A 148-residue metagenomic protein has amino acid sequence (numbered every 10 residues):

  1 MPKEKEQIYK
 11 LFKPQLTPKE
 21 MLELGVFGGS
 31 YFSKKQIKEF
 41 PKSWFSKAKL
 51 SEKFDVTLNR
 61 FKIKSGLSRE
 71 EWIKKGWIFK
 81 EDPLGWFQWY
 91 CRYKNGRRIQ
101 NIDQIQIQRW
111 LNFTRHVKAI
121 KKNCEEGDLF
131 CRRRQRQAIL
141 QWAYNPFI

Functional and structural regions predicted by a protein language model:
M1-E81, G85, R97, R115-A138: Compositionally biased, intrinsically disordered low-complexity regions enriched for acidic
G85-Y93, Q137-N145: Short, hydrophobic/amphipathic alpha-helical patches that form generic packing surfaces within helical domains
Y93-V117: Short linear, low-complexity motifs centered on an aromatic residue
